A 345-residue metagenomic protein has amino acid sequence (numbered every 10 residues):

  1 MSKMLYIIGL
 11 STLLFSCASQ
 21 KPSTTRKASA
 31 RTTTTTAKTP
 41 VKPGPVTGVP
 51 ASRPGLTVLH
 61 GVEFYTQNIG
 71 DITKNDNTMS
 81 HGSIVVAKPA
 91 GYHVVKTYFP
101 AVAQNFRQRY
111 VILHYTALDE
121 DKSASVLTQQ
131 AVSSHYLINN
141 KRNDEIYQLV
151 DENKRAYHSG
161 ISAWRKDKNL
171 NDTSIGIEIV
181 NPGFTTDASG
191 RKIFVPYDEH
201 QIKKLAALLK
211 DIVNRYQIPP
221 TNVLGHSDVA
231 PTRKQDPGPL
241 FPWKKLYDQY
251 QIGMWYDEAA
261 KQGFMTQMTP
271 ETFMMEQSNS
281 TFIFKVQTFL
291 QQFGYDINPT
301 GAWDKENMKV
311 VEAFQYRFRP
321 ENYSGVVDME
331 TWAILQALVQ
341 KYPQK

Functional and structural regions predicted by a protein language model:
S2-I8: Sec-dependent signal peptide recognition, specifically the positively charged N-region followed immediately by
F15-S16: C-terminal motif of bacterial Sec signal peptides marking the signal peptidase cleavage site
T24-P219: Active-site-adjacent loop/helix surface patches within enzyme catalytic domains that shape the substrate-binding cleft
G55-G61, Y65-N68, R107-R109, Q201-L208 (+7 more regions): Stable alpha-helical elements in mature extracytoplasmic
F99-P100, K122-A124, A163-K166, S189-H200 (+4 more regions): Second-shell loop/turn segments in exported
L137-I138, P239-T266: Acidic, His- and aromatic-enriched active-site or binding-groove loops in soluble protein domains that engage sugars
I218-R233: Acidic/histidine-rich, metal-coordinating catalytic segments
F273-K285, Q291-L338, Q344: Short acidic, glycine/serine/threonine-rich helix-capping segments at coil-helix boundaries
